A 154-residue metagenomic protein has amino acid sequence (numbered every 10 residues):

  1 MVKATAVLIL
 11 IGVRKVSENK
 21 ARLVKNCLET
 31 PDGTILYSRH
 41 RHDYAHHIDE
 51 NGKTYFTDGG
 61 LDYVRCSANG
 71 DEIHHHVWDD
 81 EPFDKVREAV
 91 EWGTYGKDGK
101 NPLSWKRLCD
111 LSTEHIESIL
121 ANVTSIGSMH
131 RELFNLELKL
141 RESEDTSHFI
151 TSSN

Functional and structural regions predicted by a protein language model:
M1-K15: N-terminal amphipathic/basic-hydrophobic helices that include classical n-h-c signal peptides and signal-anchor
I11, P31, E50-K53, D110 (+3 more regions): Polar/charged alpha-helical tracts
I11, T57-G60, G93-G99: Glycine-centered flexibility motif
V13-K85: N-terminal accessory interaction module
V77-T94, L108, L136-E144: Extended terminal accessory/targeting regions
V90-E132: Amphipathic alpha-helical packing elements
I126-N154: Charge-dense polyanion-binding interfaces
